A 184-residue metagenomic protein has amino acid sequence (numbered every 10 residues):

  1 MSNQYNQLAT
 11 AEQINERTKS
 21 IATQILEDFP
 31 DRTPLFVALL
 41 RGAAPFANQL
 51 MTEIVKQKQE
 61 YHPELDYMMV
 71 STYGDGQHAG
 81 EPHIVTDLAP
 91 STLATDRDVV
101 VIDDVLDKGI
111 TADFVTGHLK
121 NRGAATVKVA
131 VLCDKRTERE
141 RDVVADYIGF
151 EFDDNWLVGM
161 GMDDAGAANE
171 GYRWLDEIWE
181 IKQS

Functional and structural regions predicted by a protein language model:
M1-S184: PRPP-associated nucleotide enzymes
